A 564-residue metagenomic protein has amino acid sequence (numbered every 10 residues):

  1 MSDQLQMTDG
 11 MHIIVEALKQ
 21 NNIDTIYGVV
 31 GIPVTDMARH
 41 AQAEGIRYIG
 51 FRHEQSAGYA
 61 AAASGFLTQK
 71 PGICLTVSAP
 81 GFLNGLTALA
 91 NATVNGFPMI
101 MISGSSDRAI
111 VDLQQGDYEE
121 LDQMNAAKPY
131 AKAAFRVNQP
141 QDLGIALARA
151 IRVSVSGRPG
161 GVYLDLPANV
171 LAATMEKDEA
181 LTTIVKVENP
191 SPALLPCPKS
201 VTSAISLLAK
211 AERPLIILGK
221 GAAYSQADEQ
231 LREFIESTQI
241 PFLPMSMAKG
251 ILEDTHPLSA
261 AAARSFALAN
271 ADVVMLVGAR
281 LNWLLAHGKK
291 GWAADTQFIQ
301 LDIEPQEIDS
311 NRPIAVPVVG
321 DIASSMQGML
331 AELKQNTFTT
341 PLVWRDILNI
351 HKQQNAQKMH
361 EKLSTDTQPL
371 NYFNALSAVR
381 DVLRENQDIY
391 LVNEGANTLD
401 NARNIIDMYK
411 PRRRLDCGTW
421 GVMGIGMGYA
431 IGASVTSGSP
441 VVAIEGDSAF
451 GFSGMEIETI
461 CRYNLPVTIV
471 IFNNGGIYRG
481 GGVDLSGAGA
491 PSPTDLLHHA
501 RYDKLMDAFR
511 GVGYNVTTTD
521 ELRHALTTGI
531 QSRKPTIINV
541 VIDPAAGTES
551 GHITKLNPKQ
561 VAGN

Functional and structural regions predicted by a protein language model:
S2-L5, Q141, D295-G395, T519-T528 (+1 more regions): Phosphate/pyrophosphate-binding active-site segments
S2-T339, V382, P466-I469, R501 (+2 more regions): N-terminal alpha/beta PP-like core and its mobile active-site loop of ThDP/TPP-dependent enzymes
M11-V15, N22, V29-I32, M37-R39 (+2 more regions): Active-site diphosphate/adenylate-binding microenvironment
I110-L121, S265-L268, W292, D309-N311 (+3 more regions): Thiamine diphosphate
Y130, A378-Q387, M506-V512: A structural motif corresponding to the C-terminal end of an alpha-helix and its immediate exit/capping segment
Y163, Q300, V392, I444-E445: Generic enzyme active-site microenvironment
D165-V170, A396-N397, D543: A glycine-rich phosphate-binding loop feature that marks nucleotide/adenosyl-phosphate handling sites
G219-A223, S364-T365, G446-S448: Conserved short loop/turn motifs at secondary-structure junctions
